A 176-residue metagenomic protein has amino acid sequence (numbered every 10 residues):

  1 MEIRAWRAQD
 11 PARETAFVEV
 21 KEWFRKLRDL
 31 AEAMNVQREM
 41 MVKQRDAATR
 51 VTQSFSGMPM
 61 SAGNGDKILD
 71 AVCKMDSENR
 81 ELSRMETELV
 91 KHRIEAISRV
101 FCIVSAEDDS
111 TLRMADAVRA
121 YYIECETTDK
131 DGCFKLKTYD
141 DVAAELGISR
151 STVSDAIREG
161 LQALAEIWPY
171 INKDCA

Functional and structural regions predicted by a protein language model:
M1-D109, R158, Q162, P169-A176: N-terminal interaction/assembly modules
D109-K137: Short amphipathic alpha helix immediately N-terminal
Y121-Y122, L146, I157: A general structural motif at alpha-helix termini
G132, V142-A144: The alpha-helix within a helix-turn-helix
T138-Y139, A156, G160: Short, hydrophobic/aromatic alpha-helical segments in well-folded domains
